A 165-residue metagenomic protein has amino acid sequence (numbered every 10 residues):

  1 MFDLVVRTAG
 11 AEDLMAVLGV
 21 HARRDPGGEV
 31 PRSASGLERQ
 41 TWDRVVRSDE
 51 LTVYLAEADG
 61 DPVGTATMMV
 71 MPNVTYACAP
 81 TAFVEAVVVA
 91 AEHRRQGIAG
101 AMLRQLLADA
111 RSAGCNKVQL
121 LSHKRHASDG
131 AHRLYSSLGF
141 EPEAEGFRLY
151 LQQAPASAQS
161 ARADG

Functional and structural regions predicted by a protein language model:
L4-G19: A short beta-loop-alpha structural element at the N-terminal edge of CoA-dependent acyl/N-acetyltransferase catalytic
G19-W42: Conserved GNAT-fold acetyl-CoA-binding loop/helix
D43-L55, F83: A short helix-loop-beta-strand connector motif used in the catalytic cores of GNAT acetyltransferases and, in some
L55, D61-V70, F83, V88: Conserved beta-strand in the GNAT
N73-V84, R94, E143: A conserved beta-turn-beta hairpin within the catalytic core of GNAT-like acetyltransferases that forms part
A86-V89, R95-A108, R133, S137: Conserved acetyl-CoA-binding loop-helix of GNAT-fold acetyltransferases
G100, S112, N116, H123-E145 (+1 more regions): Conserved active-site alpha-helix within GNAT-family acetyltransferase domains
